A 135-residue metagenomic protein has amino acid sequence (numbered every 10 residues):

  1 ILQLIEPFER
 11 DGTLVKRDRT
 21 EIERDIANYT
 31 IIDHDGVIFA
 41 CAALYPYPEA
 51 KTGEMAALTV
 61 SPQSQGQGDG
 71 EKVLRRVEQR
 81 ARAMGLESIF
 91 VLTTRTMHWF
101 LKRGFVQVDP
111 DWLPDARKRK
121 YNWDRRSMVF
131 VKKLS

Functional and structural regions predicted by a protein language model:
I1-R17, D33-H34, R126-V129, K133-S135: Short amphipathic alpha-helix that is part of the acyltransferase structural core
T20-I26: Short loop/turn motifs at secondary-structure junctions and domain boundaries
I31, V37-P46, T52-T59: Conserved beta-strand in the GNAT
V60, G66-Q79, A83, V91: Conserved acetyl-CoA-binding loop-helix of GNAT-fold acetyltransferases
L92, L101, V106-V129: Conserved catalytic-core motifs of GNAT/GCN5-like acyltransferases
R95-T96: A generic "binding-loop/recognition-motif" signal
